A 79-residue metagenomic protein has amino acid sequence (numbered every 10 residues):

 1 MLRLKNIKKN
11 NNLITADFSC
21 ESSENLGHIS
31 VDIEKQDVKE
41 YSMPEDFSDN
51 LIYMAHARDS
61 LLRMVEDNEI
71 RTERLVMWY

Functional and structural regions predicted by a protein language model:
L2-E34: N-terminal acidic leader/helix
E24-Y79: Acidic, low-complexity intrinsically disordered segments
